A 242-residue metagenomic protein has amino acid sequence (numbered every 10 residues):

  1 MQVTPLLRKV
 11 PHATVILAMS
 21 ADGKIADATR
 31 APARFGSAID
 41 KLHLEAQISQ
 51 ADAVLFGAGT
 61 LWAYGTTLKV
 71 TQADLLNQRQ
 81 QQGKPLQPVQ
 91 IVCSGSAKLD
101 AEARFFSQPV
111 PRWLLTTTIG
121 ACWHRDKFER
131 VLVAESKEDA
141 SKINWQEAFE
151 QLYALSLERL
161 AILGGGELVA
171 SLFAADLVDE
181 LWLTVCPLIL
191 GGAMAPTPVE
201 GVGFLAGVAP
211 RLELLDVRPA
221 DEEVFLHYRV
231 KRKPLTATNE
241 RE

Functional and structural regions predicted by a protein language model:
M1-E242: Enzymes that bind and transform nitrogen-containing heteroaromatic metabolites
